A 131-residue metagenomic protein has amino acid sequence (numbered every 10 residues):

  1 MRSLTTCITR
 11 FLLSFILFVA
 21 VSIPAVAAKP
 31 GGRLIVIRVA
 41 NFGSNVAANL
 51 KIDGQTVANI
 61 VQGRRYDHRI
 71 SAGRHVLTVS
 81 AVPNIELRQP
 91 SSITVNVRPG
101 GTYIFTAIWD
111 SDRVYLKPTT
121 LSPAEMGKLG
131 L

Functional and structural regions predicted by a protein language model:
M1-R2, K29: N-terminal hydrophobic targeting signals that begin at the initiator methionine
R2-L12: Bacterial N-terminal signal peptides that target proteins for export
R10-S22: Bacterial N-terminal signal peptides
A25-L131: Short loop/turn and low-complexity linker motifs enriched in small/turn-promoting residues
